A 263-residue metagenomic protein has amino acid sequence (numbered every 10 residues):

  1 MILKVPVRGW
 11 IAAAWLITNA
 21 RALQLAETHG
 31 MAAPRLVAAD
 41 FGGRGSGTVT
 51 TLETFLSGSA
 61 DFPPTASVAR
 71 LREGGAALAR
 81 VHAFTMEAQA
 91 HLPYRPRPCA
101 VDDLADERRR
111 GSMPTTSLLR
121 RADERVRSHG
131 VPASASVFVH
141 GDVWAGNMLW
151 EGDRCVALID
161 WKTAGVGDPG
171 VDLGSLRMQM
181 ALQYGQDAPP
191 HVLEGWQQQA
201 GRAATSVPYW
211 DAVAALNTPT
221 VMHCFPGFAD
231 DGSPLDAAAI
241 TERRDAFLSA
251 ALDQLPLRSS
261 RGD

Functional and structural regions predicted by a protein language model:
M1-I2, L36, V126-V171: Active-site acidic catalytic loop and adjacent metal/ATP-binding pocket of ATP-dependent phosphoryl transfer enzymes
M1-R95: ATP-binding pocket architecture of kinase catalytic cores
V7, S57, A145, T163 (+1 more regions): Short, glycine/acidic-enriched loop or turn micro-motifs at the edges of active sites
V7-R8, L52-P64, M86, L104-E107 (+1 more regions): A glycine-centered beta->alpha junction motif in the catalytic cores of kinase/phosphotransferase enzymes
W10, A60, M148, V166 (+1 more regions): Conserved protein kinase catalytic core
T18, E73, A77, L118 (+2 more regions): Charged catalytic carboxylate motif
R80-G141, R243-D263: An alpha-helical support segment within catalytic cores of ATP-dependent transferases
G170-R202, A214-G232: Active-site activation/catalytic loop segments of kinase-like enzymes and analogous catalytic loops in related
